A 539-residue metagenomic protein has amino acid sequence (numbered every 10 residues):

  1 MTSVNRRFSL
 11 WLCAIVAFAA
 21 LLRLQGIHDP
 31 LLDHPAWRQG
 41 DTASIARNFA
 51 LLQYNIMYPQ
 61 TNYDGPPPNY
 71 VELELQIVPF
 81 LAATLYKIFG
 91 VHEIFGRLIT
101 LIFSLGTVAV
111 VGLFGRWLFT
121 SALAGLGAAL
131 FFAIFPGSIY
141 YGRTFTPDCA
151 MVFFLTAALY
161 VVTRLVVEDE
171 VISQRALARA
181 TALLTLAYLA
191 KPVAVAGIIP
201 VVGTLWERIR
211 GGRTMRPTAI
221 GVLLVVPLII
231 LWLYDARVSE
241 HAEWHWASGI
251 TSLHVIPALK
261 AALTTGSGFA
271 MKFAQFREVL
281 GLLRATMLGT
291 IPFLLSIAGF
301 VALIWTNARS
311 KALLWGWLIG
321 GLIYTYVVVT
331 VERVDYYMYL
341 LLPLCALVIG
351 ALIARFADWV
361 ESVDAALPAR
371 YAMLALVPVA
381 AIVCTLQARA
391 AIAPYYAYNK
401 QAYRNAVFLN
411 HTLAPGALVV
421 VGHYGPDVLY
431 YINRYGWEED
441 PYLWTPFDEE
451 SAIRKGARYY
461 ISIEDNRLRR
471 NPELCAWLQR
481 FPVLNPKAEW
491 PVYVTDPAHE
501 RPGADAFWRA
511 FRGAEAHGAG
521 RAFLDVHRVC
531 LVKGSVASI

Functional and structural regions predicted by a protein language model:
C13-V16, G127, R179-L184, V201-V202 (+6 more regions): Transmembrane alpha-helix segments characteristic of polytopic inner-membrane glycan-assembly/cell-envelope
R23, A194, L352-A357, A369-Y398: Transmembrane alpha-helical segments
L98-F119, A157-V161: Transmembrane-helix motifs of polytopic, lipid-linked glycan transferases
Y140-M151, V334: Short acidic/glycine- and proline-prone juxtamembrane loop motifs at membrane-interface regions of multi-pass membrane
V161-V171, R175-A176, L184, A196-L228 (+2 more regions): Perimembrane helix-loop-helix junctions
W206, G281-K311: Hydrophobic, aromatic-rich transmembrane alpha-helices and their immediate juxtamembrane boundary segments
R216-F269, L288-G289, T325: Membrane-lumen/periplasm interface segments of specific transmembrane helices in polyprenyl phosphate-linked
N399, L409-P446, R458-E464, Y493: Short periplasmic/luminal acceptor-recognition loop of GT-C membrane glycosyltransferases, typified by
